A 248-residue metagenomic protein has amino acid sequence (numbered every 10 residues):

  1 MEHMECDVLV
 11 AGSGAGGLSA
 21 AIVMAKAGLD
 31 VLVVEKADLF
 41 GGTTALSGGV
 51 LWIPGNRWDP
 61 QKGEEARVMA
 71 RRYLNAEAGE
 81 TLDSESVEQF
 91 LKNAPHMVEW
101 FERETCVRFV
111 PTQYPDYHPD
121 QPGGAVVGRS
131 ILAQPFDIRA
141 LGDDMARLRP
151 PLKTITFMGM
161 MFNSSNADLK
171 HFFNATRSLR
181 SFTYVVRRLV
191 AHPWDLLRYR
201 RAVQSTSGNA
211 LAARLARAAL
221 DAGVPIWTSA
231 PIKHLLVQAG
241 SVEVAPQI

Functional and structural regions predicted by a protein language model:
M1-V8, K26, N209, A213: Extreme N-terminal leader/targeting segments of oxidoreductases
M4-C6, A27-D30, S47-G48, A222: Short coil/turn connectors at secondary-structure junctions
D7-V33: N-terminal Rossmann-like FAD-binding beta1-loop-alpha1 element of flavoenzymes
K26, L220, V237-G240: Residue-level signal for alpha-helix termini/capping positions
L32, F109-V110, W227, A245: A local structural micro-motif
K36-P225: Conserved N-terminal/central alpha/beta ligand/cofactor-binding core
S229-K233: Conserved SAM/SAH-binding loop
L236-I248: Conserved beta-strand-loop-beta-strand element in the redox core of flavoprotein oxidoreductases
